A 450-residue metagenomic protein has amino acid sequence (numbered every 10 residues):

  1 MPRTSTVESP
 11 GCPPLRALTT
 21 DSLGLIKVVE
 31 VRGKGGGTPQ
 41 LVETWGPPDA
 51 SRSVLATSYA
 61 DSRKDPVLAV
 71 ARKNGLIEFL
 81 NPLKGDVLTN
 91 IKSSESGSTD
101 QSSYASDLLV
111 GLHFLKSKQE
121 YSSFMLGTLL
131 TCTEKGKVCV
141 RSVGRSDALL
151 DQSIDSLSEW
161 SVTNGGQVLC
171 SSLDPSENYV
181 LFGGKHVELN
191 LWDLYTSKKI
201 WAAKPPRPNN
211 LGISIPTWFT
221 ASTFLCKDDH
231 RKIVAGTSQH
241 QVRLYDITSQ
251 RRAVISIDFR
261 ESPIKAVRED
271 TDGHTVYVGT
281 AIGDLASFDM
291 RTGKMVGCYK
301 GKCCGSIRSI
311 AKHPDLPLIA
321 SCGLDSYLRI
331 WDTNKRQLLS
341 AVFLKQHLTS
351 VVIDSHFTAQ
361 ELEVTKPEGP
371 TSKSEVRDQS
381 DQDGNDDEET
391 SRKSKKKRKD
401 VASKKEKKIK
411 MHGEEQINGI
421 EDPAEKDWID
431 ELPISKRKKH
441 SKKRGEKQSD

Functional and structural regions predicted by a protein language model:
M1-T4, E8-P10, I26-V28, N74 (+2 more regions): Long, charge-rich intrinsically disordered regions
E8-P13, T57-D65, H113-L126, C170-N178 (+10 more regions): Loop/turn segments within WD40 beta-propeller blades
L18-A50, A69-T99, R141-S153: Beta-propeller domains
T20-L23, A71-N74, C132-K135, G183-H186 (+4 more regions): Conserved strand-to-loop turn within each blade of WD40 beta-propeller repeats
D21-G24, G35-Q40, H240-Q382, D386-K397: Structured C-terminal portions of repeat-based eukaryotic scaffold domains
V29, I77-N81, V138-V143, L189-Y195 (+3 more regions): WD40-repeat beta-propellers
W45-L55, D61-S62, S93-E120, E159-L169 (+5 more regions): WD40/WD-repeat beta-propeller blade N-cap
W160-D246: Solenoidal tandem-repeat scaffolds enriched in leucines and small polar residues
